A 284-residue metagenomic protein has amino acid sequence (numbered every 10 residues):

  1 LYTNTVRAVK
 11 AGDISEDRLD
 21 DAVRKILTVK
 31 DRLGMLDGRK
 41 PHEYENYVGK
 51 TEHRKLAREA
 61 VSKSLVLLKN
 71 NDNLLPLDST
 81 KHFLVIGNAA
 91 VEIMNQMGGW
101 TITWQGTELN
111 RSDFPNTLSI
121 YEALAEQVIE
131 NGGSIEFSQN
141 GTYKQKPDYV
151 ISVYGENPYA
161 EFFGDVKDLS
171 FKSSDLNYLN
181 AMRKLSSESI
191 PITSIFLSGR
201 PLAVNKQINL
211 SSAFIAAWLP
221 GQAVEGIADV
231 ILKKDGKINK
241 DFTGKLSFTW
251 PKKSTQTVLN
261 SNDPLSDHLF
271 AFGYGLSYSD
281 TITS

Functional and structural regions predicted by a protein language model:
L1-I14, T28, Y47, K55-S284: C-terminal non-catalytic regions of proteins with extracellular/luminal or membrane-system context
D20, R24, D31-N46: Conserved, charged catalytic cores of large soluble enzymes
